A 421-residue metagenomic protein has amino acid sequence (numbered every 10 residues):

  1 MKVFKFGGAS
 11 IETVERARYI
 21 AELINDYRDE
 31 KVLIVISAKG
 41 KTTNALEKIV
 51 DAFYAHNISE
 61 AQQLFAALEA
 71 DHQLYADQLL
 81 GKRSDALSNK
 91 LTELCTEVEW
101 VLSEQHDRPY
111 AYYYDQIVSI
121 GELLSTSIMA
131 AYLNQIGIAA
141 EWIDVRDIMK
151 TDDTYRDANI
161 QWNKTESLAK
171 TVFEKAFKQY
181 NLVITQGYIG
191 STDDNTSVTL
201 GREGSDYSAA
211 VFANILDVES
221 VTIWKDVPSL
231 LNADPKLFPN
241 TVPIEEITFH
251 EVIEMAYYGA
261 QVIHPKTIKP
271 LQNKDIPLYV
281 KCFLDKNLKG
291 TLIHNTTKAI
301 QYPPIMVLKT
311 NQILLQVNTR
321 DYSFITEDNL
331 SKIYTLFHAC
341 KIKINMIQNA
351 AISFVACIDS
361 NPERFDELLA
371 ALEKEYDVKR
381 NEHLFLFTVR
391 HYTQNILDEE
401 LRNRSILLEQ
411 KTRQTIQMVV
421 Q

Functional and structural regions predicted by a protein language model:
M1-I263, I268: Nucleotide/pyrophosphate-binding catalytic subdomain
M1-K2, K31-I34, Q73, A140-E141 (+13 more regions): Structural motif
G8-A9, K39-G40, I189-G190, S205 (+7 more regions): Short, glycine-/Ser/Thr-/acidic-enriched flexible segments
I136, K274, C340: Conserved dinucleotide-binding and phosphotransfer motif residues
K175-T192, M255-V280, L315-L330, N381-E400: Electropositive, surface-exposed helix/loop patches at the edges of structured domains that serve as adaptable
E246-H294, I300-Y302, Q312: A conserved active-site cap/scaffold subdomain adjacent to cofactor or substrate pockets
K289-Q421: A conserved regulatory-domain signal marking ACT and ACT-like small-molecule sensing domains and adjacent regulatory
